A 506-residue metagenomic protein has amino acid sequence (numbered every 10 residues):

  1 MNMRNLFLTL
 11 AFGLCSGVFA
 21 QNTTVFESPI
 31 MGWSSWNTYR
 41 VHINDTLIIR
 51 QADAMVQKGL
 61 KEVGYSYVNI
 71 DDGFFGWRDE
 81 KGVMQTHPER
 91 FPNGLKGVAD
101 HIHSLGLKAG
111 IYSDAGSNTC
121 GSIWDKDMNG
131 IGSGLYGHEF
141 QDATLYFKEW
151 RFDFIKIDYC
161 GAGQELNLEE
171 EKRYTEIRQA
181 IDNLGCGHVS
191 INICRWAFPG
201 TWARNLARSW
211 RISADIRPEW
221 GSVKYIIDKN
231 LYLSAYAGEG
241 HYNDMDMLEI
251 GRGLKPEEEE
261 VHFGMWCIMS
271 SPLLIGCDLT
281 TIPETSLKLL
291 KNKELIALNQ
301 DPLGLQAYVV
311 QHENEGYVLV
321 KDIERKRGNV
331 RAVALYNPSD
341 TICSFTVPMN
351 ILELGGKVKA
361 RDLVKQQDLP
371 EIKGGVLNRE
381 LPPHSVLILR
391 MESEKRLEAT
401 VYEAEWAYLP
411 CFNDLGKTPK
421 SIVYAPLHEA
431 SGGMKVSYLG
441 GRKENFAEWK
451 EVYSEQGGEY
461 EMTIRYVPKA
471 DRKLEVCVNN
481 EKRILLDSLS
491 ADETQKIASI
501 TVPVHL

Functional and structural regions predicted by a protein language model:
M1-Q21: Bacterial Sec-dependent N-terminal signal peptides
P29-S35, G64-D71, K108-S113, D153-D158 (+6 more regions): Structural recognition of the beta-strand scaffold that forms the well-ordered cores of secreted hydrolase catalytic
L47, Q51, M55-Q164: Aromatic-lined carbohydrate-binding/catalytic grooves of carbohydrate-active enzymes
K172, N183-D278: Glycan-recognition surfaces
G264-V310, P383-W406, P410: Catalytic cores of secreted or luminal carbohydrate-active enzymes
W266-M269, L274-G276, H312-L354, H384: Carbohydrate-binding surface patches
C343, L352-A360, D368-E371, G375-L506: Extracytoplasmic
